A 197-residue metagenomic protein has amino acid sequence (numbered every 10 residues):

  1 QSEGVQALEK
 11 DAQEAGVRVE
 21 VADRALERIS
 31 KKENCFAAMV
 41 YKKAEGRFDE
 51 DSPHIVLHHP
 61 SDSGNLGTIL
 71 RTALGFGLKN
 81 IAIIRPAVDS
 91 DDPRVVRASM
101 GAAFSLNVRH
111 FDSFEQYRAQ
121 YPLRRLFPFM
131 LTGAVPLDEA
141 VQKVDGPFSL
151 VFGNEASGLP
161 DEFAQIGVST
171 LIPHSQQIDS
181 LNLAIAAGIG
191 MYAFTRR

Functional and structural regions predicted by a protein language model:
Q1-S2, Q6, V40, E45-G133: RNA substrate-binding interface of SAM-dependent RNA methyltransferases
Q1-S30: N-terminal positively charged helical leader segments and presequences
G16-R24, S105-Y117, T170: Short acidic-hydrophobic, aromatic-tinged amphipathic segments that line or gate anion-handling sites
V21-D23, H58, I84-R85, N107 (+1 more regions): Short beta->alpha connector loops at strand-helix junctions that form conserved, small/polar/Pro-enriched
R24-I29, F36-R47: Short, charged beta->alpha transition segments
I29-E33, Y117, L137-D138, D179-I185: Short, charged, surface-exposed secondary-structure boundary motifs
A37-M39, T72-F76, V88-F104, D161-R197: Structured adenosyl-cofactor binding patch, chiefly the S-adenosyl-L-methionine
F129-I178: Active-site/ligand-binding-proximal alpha/beta "capping" segment
